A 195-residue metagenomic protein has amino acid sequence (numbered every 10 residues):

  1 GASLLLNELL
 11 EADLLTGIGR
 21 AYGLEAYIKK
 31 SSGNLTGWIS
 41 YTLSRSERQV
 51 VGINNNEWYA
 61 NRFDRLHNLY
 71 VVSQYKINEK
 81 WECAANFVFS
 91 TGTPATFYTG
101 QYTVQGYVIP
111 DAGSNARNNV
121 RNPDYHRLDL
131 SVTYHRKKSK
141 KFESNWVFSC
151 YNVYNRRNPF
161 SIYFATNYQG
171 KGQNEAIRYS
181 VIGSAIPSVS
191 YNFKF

Functional and structural regions predicted by a protein language model:
G1-A12, Q49-E57, Q101-S114, F164-A176: Solvent-exposed loop segments that connect transmembrane elements
A2-F97: Gram-negative outer-membrane beta-barrel transporters
L4, I53, N115, N119 (+2 more regions): Intrinsic disorder/low-complexity signature
T16, N56-R62, A116-P123, R178: Short, contiguous acidic/charged loop-to-helix segments that flank catalytic cores in large enzymes
Y22, I28, H67, A112 (+3 more regions): Generic hydrophobic alpha-helical membrane-segment signal
Y22-L24, L69, L128-S131, P187: Alpha-helical packing segments of well-folded alpha/beta enzyme cores
K80, F89-V108, P123-R127, T133-F195: C-terminal beta-signal and adjacent terminal beta-strands/loops of Gram-negative outer-membrane beta-barrel proteins
